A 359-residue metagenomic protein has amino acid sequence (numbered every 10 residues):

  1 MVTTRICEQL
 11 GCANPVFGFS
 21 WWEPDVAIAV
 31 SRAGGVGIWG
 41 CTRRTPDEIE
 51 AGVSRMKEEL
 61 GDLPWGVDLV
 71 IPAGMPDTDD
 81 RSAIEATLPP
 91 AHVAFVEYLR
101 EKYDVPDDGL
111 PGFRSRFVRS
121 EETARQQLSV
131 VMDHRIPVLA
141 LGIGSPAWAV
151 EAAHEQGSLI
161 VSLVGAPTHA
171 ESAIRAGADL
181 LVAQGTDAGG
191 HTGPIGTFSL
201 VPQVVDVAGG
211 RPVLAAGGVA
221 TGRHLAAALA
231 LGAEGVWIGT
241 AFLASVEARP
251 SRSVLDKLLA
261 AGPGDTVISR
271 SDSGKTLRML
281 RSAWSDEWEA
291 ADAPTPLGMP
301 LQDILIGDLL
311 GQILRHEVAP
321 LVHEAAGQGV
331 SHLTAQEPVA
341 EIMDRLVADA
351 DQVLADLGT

Functional and structural regions predicted by a protein language model:
M1-V207: Active-site entrance/lid segments in N-terminal catalytic domains of soluble metabolic enzymes
F19, A216-G217: Glycine-rich Rossmann-fold phosphate-binding loop(s) that bind the pyrophosphate of adenine dinucleotide cofactors
A83-V96, P194-L214, A220-T359: Conserved active-site-proximal phosphate/metal-binding subdomains
